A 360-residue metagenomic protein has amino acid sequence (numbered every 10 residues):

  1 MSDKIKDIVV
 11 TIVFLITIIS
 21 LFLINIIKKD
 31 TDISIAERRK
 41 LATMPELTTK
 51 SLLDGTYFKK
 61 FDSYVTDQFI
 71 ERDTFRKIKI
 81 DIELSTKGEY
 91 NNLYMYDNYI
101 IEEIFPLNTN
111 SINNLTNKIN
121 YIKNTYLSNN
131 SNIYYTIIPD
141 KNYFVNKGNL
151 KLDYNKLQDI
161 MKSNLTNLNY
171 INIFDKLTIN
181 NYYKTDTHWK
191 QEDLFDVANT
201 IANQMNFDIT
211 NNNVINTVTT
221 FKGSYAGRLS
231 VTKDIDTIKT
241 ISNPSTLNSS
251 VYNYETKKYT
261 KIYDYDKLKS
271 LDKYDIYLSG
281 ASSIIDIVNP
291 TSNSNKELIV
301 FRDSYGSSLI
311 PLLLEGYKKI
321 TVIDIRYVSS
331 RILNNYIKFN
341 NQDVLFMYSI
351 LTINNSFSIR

Functional and structural regions predicted by a protein language model:
M1-R360: Extracellular glycan-modifying ectodomains
